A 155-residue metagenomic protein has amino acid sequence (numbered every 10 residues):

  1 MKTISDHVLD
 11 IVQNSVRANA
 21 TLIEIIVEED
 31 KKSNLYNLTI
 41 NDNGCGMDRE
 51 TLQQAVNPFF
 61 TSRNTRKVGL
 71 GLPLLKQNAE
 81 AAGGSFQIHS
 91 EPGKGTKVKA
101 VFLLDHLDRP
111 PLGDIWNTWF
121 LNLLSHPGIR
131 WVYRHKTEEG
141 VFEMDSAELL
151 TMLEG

Functional and structural regions predicted by a protein language model:
K2-L9, Q13-G69, P73-L107, Y133-T137: Conserved beta-strand-loop-beta-strand hairpin that lines the nucleotide-binding pocket of ATP/GTP-utilizing enzymes
L104-G155: N-terminal assembly/transducer modules of large multi-domain enzymes, emphasizing dimerization/partner-binding
